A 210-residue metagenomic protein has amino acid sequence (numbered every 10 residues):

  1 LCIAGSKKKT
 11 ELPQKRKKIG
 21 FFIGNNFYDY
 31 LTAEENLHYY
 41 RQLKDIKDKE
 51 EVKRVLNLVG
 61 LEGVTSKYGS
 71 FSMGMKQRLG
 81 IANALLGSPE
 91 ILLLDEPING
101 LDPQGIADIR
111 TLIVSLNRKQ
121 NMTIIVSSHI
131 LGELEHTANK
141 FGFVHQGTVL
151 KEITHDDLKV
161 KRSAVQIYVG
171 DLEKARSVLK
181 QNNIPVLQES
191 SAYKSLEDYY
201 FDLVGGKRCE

Functional and structural regions predicted by a protein language model:
H38, K49-V64: Conserved ABC ATPase "signature" region
I81: Hydrophobic anchor residue at the start of the ABC signature
S88: Conserved catalytic motifs of ABC-family nucleotide-binding domains
L92-E96: Catalytic Walker B motif of ABC-type/P-loop ATPase nucleotide-binding domains
I106-Q120: Helical segment within the ABC ATPase nucleotide-binding domain
